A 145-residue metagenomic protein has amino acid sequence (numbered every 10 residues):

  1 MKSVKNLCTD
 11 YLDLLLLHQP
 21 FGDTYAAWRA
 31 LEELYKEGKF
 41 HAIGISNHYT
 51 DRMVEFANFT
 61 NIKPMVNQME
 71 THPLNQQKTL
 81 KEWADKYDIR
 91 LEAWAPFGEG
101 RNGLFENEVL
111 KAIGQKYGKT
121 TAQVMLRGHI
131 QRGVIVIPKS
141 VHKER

Functional and structural regions predicted by a protein language model:
M1-L16, E33-E37: CE4/NodB-like, metal-dependent polysaccharide N-deacetylase domain that modifies extracellular/periplasmic N-acetylated
Q19-R145: Beta/alpha (TIM)-barrel catalytic core signal, keyed to glycine-rich beta->alpha loops juxtaposed to Asp/Glu that bind
